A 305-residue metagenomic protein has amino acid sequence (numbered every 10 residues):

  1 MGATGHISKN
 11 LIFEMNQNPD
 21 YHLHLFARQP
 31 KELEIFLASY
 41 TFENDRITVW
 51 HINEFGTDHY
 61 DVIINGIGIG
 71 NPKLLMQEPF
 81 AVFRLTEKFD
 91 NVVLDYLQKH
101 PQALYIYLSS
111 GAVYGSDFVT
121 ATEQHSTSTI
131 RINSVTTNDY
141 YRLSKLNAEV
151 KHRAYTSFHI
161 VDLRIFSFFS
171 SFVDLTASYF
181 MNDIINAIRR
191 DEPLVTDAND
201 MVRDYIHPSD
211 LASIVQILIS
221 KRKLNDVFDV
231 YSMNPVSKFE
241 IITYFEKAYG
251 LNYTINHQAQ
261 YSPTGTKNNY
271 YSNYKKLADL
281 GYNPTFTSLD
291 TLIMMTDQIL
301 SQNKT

Functional and structural regions predicted by a protein language model:
M1, F26, G66, Y105-G111 (+1 more regions): SDR active-site strand-loop-helix element
M1-N18: N-terminal Rossmann NAD(P)H-binding glycine-rich loop of SDR-like oxidoreductase domains
R46-K88: NAD(P)H-binding glycine-rich loop region in Rossmannoid oxidoreductase-like domains and their noncatalytic homologs
G70-K73, G111-V119, F166-F169: Active-site segment of SDR-like NAD(P)-dependent oxidoreductases
N91-N138: Conserved Rossmann-fold NAD(P)-dependent oxidoreductase catalytic core, especially the SDR/UDP-sugar
V119, L146, V150-R203, P208-S209 (+1 more regions): NAD(P)-dependent short-chain dehydrogenase/reductase
Y140-S144: Active-site helix of classical SDR
I188-E192, T196-T305: C-terminal substrate-binding subdomain of Rossmann-fold SDR/epimerase-dehydratase oxidoreductases
